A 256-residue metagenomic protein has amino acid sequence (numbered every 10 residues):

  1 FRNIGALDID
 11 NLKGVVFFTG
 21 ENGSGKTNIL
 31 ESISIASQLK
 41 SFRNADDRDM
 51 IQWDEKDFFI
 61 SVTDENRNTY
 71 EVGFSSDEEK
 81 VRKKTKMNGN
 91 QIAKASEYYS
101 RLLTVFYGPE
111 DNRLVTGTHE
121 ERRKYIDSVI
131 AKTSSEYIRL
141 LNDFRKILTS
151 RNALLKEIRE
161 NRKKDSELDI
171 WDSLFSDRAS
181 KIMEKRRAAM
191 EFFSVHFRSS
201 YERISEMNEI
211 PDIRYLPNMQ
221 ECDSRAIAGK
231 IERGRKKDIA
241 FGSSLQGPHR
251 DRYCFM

Functional and structural regions predicted by a protein language model:
F1-E21, I35, R159-M256: Conserved NTPase motor "head" modules and their coupling/switch loops across ABC/AAA+ ATPases, GTPases, and GHKL ATPases
K13, S24, N28, A45 (+4 more regions): Generic alpha-helix structural propensity
K13-D49, T133: Phosphate-binding glycine-rich loops of NTP-binding sites
S32-I33, L103-F106, D172: Short hydrophobic/aromatic segments of transmembrane alpha-helices and their interfaces
S37-E121, Y125-Y137, S194-E202, S224 (+1 more regions): Nucleotide-state sensing region of NTPase/ATPase domains
W53, F144-I147, R186: Intracellular alpha-helical coupling/juxtamembrane segments of multi-pass membrane proteins
R113, E120-D169, S173: Long, charged N-terminal accessory/stalk domains
